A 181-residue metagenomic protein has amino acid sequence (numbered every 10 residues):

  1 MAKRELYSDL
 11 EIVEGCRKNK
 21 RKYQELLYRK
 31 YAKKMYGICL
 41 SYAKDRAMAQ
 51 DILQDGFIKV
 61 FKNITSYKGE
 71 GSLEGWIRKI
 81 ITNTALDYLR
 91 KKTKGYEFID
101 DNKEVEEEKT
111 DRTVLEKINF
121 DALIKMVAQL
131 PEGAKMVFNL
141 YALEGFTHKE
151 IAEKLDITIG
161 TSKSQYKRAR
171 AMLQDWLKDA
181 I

Functional and structural regions predicted by a protein language model:
E5-L6, K94-F120: Internal acidic/polar
V13-G37: A short, charge-rich alpha-helical start-of-domain segment used by transcription regulators
R17-K18, D55-S72, K92-T93: Sigma70-family region 2
Y28, K33-Y36, R46-N63: Conserved RNAP core-binding helix
G37, D51-I58, G71-N83: Structural recognition of an alpha-helix C-terminal capping motif at a helix-to-coil junction
T65-K68, K79-I99, E116: Arg/Lys-rich amphipathic alpha helix in sigma70-family domain 2
L86, A134, L143, E153-D179: DNA-recognition helix of helix-turn-helix
V137-F138: A short pre-motif secondary-structure segment
